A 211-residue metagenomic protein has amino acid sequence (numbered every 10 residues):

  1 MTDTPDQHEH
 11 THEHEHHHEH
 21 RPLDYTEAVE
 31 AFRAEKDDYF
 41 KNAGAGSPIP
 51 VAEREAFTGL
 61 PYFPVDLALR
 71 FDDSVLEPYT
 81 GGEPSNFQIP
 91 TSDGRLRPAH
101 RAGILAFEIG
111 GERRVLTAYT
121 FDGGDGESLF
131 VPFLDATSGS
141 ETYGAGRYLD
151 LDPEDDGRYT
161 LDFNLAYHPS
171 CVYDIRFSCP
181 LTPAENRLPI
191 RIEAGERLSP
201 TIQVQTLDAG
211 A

Functional and structural regions predicted by a protein language model:
D3, T26, R158-Y159, Y167-A211: Extended, aromatic/histidine-rich regions of cofactor-dependent oxidoreductases associated with respiratory
D3-H20: Histidine-centered metal-binding segments
P22-D93, Q203-Q205: Conserved "landmark" site that anchors the functional core of diverse proteins
V51-F57, P84-S92, L96-R101, R158 (+1 more regions): Extracellular/lumen-exposed scaffold segments
L67, P84-F87, G126-E127, E154 (+1 more regions): Terminal leader/tail segments of proteins
T80, L116, S140-T142, P169-V172 (+1 more regions): Short helix/loop capping segments that flank catalytic or ligand/cofactor-binding pockets
P90-G144: Mid-length scaffold segments of soluble, non-membrane domains
D135-Y167: Acidic, glycine-rich flexible loop segments
